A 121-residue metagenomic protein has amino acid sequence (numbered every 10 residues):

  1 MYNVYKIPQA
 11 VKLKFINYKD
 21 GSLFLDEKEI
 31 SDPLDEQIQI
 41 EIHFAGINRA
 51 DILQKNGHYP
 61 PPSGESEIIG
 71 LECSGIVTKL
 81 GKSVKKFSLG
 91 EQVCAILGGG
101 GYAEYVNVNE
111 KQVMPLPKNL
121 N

Functional and structural regions predicted by a protein language model:
M1-K14: Non-catalytic terminal and boundary segments that flank Rossmann-like NAD(P)-dependent oxidoreductase
V11-I16, Q37-I40: Broad, structure-driven detector of short, well-ordered beta-strand segments within folded domains
F15-L23: Extracellular beta-rich ligand/substrate-recognition surface
I30-G46, H58-G100: Glycine-rich beta-strand-centered segment in the early N-terminal region that forms part of a ligand/cofactor-binding
A45-N48, Q112-M114: Active-site/binding-pocket entry motifs
A50-N56: Cytochrome P450 core scaffold surrounding the K-helix E-X-X-R motif and the conserved "meander" helix-loop region
L53, Q92-N121: NAD(P)H dinucleotide-binding glycine-rich loop of Rossmann-like/cofactor-binding domains, especially the beta1-alpha1
